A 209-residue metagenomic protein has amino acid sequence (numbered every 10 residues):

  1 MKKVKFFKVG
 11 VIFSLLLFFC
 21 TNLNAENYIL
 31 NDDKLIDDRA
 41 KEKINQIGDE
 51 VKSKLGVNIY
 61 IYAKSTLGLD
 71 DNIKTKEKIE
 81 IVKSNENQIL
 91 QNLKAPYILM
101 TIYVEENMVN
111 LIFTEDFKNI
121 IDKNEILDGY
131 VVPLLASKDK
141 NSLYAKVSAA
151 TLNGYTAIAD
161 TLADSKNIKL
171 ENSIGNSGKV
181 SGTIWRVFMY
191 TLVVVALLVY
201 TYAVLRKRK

Functional and structural regions predicted by a protein language model:
M1-N27: Hydrophobic secretory-pathway targeting helix
K2, F18, L35-D37, K41 (+1 more regions): A general, composition-driven signal for non-globular sequence regions
G10-F13, P96, T191: Intrinsically disordered, low-complexity segments enriched in polar/charged small residues
F19, A145, T156, T191 (+1 more regions): Compositionally biased, intrinsically disordered low-complexity regions enriched in proline and serine
A25-V180: Folded, non-transmembrane soluble domains that reside on the lumenal/extracytoplasmic side of membranes
E171-K209: C-terminal single-pass membrane-anchor helix
